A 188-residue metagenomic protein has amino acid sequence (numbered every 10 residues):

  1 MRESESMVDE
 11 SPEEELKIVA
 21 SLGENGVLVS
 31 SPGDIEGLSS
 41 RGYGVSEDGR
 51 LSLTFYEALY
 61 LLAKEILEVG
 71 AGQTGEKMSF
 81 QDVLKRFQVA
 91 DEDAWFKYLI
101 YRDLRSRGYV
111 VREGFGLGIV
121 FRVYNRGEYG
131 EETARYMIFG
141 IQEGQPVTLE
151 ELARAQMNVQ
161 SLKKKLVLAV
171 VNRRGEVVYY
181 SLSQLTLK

Functional and structural regions predicted by a protein language model:
M1-Y101, V110, G127-K188: Conserved phosphate-interacting/catalytic interface
R107-G118: Short, well-structured beta-strand/strand-turn elements
L117-R126: Beta-rich nucleic-acid/ligand-interaction surfaces
